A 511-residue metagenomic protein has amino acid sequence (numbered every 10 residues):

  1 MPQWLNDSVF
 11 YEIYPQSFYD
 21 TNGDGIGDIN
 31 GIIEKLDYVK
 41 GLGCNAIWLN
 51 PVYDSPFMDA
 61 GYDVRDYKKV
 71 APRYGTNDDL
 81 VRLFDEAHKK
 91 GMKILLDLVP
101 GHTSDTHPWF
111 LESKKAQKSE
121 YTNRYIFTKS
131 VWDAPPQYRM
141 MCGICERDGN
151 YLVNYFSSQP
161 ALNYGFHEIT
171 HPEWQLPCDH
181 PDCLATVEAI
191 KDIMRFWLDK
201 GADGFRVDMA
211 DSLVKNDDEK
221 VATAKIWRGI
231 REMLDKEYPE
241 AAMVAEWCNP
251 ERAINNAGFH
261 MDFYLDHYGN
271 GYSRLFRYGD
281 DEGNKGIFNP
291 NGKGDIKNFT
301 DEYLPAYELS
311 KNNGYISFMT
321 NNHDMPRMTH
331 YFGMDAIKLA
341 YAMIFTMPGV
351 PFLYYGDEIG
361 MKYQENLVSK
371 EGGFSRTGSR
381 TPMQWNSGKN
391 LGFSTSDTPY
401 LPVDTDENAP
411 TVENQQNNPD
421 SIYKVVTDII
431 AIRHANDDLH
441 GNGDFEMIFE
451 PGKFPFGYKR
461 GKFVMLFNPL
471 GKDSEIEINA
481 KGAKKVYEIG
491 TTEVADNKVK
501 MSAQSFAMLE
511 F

Functional and structural regions predicted by a protein language model:
P2-A185, D199, A210-A257, M383: Acidic/aromatic-lined carbohydrate-recognition and catalytic surfaces of CAZymes acting on diverse glycans
L5-N6, E237, A253-I254, G258 (+9 more regions): Loop/helix patches that line or flank the sugar-binding groove of alpha-linked glycan CAZymes
Q16-F18, Y53-S55, P100-G101, D203 (+8 more regions): Short, solvent-exposed loop/turn segments at secondary-structure junctions
C44, A202, G349-V350: A structural motif
D85, G101-H102, H107-S119, K129-A134 (+5 more regions): Active-site-proximal helices and loops of the catalytic beta/alpha 8
C183-F205: An active-site-proximal structural segment forming one wall of the substrate-binding cleft that immediately precedes
D473-G490: Beta-strand-rich binding/interaction modules
D496-F511: C-terminal beta-strand-rich structural cap/linker in extracellular carbohydrate-active enzymes
